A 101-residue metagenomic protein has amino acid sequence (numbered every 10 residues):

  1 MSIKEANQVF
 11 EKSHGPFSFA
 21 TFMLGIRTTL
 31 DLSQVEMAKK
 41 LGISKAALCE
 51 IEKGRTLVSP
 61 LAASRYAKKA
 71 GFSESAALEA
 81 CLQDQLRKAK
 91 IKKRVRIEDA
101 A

Functional and structural regions predicted by a protein language model:
M1-T21, S73-A101: N-terminal flexible/basic segments that precede or flank functional cores
F17, R27-T29, L57: Short amphipathic helical patch at the helix-1/turn junction of helix-turn-helix
T21-K40, R65, K93-A100: Short basic helix-loop element that most often maps to the first helix and adjoining turn of HTH DNA-binding modules
I26, K40, I51, L61 (+1 more regions): Residues in the recognition helix of alpha-helical DNA-binding motifs
G42-L57: Recognition helix of helix-turn-helix/homeodomain-like DNA-binding domains that insert into the DNA major groove
R55-K68: Short, basic-rich loop-to-helix N-cap that marks the start of a DNA-contacting helix
